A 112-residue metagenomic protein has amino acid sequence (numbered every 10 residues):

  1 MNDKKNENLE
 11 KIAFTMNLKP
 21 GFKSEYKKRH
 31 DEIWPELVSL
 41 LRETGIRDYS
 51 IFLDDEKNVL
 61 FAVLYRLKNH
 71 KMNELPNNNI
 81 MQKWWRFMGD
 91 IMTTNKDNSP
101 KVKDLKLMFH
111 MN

Functional and structural regions predicted by a protein language model:
M1-L9, H110-N112: Basic/polar N-terminal segments that are highly enriched at the extreme N-terminus, encompassing both cleavable
L9-K11, K57: A general secondary-structure signal for short beta-strands and their flanking turns/coil in non-transmembrane regions
K11-N17: Active-site-flanking beta-strand signature of metal-NTP-handling nucleotidyl enzymes and homologous cyclase-like
L18-P20, K68: Beta-strand elements of well-folded, non-transmembrane domains
F22-R47: Short amphipathic alpha-helical segments
V38-F61, Y65-L67: Short, glycine- and small/hydrophobic-rich beta-strand elements in well-ordered beta-sheets
T44, Y65-K103: An amphipathic, aromatic/His-enriched active-site/gating alpha helix that lines ligand/cofactor pockets
K101-N112: Charged phosphate-binding loop/patch that engages nucleotide di/tri-phosphates or the phosphate backbone of nucleic
